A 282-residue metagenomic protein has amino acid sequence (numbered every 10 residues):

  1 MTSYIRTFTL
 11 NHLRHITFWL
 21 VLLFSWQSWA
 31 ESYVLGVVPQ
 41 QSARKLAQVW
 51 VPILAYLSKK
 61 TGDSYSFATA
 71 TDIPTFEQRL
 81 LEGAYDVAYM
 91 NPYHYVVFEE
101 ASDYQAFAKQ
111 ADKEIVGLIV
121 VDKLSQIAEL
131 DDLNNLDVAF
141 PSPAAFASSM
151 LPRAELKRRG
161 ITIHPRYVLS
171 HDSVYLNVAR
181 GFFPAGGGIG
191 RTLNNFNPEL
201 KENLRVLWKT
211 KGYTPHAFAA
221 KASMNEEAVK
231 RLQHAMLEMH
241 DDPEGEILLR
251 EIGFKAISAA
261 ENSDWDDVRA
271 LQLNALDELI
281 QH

Functional and structural regions predicted by a protein language model:
T2-T17: Bacterial N-terminal signal peptides that target proteins for export
S25-W26: N-terminal signal peptide c-region/cleavage motif recognized by signal peptidases
E31-H94: Extracytoplasmic small-molecule ligand-binding "clamshell" domains of the periplasmic binding protein/Venus flytrap
Y33-V37, Q41-P52, A219-H282: An extracytoplasmic/periplasmic, membrane-proximal ligand-sensing/linker region
V34-P39, L46, D131-S148: Short loop->beta-strand "edge-of-pocket" segments that line small-molecule binding or catalytic clefts across diverse
P74-A88, A101, D131, D172-G187 (+1 more regions): Short helices/loops that flank or line small-molecule/ion binding pockets
A106-E129, A217-K221: Hydrophobic/proline-rich hinge and linker segments of small-molecule sensing/allosteric domains, predominantly
S125-Q126, L136-E227: Pocket-lining segment of extracytoplasmic ligand-binding domains
